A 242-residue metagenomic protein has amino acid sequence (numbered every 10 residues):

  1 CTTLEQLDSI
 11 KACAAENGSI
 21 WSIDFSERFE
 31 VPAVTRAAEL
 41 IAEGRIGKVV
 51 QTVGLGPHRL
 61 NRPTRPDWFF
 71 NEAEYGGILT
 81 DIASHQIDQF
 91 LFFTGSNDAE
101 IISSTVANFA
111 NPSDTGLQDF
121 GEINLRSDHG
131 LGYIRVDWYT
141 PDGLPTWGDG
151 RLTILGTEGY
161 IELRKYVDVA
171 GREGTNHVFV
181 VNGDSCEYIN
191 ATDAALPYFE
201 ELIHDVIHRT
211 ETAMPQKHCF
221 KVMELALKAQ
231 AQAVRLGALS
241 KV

Functional and structural regions predicted by a protein language model:
C1-F29, G44: Beta-strand-loop-alpha-helix segment that lines the small-molecule cofactor/substrate pocket of alpha/beta enzymes
Q6-K11, I20, E201-V242: C-terminal helix-rich "cap/oligomerization" subdomain common to oxidoreductases
S9, P32-E39, Q89, F120-E122 (+2 more regions): Alpha-helical elements of Rossmann-like donor-binding domains used by nucleotide-donor carbohydrate transfer enzymes
S22-F29, E43-T64, I78, I82-Q86 (+2 more regions): NAD(P)-dependent dehydrogenases' Rossmann-like dinucleotide-binding region
P66-E74, F179-D184: Short glycine/proline- and charge-enriched loop/turn segments that cap or connect secondary-structure elements
D88-V169, F199-H208: Contiguous beta-strand/loop segments that form the cofactor/metal-binding neighborhood of enzyme cores
L152, V169-G183: Short polybasic amphipathic segments
I189-E200: Active-site loop of classical SDR/Rossmann-like NAD(P)-dependent oxidoreductases, centered on the catalytic Tyr-X3-Lys
